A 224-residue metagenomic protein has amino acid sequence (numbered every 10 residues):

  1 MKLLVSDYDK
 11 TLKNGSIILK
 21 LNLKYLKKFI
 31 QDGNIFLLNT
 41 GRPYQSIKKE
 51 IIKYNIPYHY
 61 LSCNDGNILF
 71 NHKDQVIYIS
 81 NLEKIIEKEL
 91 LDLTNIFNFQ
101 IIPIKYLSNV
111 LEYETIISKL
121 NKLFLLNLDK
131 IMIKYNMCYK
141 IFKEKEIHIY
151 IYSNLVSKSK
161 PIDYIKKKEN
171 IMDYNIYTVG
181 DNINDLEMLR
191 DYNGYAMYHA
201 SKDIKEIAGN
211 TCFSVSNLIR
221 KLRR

Functional and structural regions predicted by a protein language model:
K2-I17, L38, L189: Asp-based phosphoryl-transfer active-site loop
Y8-K10, R42, D181-N182: Active-site metal-binding loops of divalent metal-dependent hydrolases
I18-L107: Active-site phosphate-binding/coordination module
L37, S62, Y177-V179, Y195 (+1 more regions): Hydrophobic/aromatic beta-strand patches that form the interior of the parallel beta-sheet core in alpha/beta enzyme
I47-I51, I162, I204: Hydrophobic packing residues within well-ordered alpha-helices of enzyme cores
F99-D191, H199, E206: Conserved acidic, metal-coordinating active-site core of Asp-based, Mg2+-dependent phosphoryl-transfer enzymes
M172, R190, G194-R224: Asp-based, Mg2+/Mn2+-dependent phosphohydrolase catalytic module
